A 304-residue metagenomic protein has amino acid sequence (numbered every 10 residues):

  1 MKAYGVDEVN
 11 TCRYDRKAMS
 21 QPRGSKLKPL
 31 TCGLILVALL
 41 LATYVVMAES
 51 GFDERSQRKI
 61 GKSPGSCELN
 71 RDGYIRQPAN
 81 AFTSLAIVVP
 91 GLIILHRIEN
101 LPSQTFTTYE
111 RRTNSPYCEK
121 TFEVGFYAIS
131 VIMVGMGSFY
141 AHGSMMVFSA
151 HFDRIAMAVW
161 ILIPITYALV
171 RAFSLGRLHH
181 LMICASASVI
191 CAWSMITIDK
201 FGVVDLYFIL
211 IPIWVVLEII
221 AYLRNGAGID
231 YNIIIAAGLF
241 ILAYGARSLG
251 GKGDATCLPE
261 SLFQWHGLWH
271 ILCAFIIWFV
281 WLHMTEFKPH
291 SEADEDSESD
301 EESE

Functional and structural regions predicted by a protein language model:
K2-V204, A227-I234, G238-D294: Early transmembrane hairpin module of multi-pass membrane proteins
D205-A227: Active-site rim beta-loop-alpha module in soluble metabolic enzymes
A293-S303: Acidic, Ser/Thr-interspersed intrinsically disordered low-complexity regions
